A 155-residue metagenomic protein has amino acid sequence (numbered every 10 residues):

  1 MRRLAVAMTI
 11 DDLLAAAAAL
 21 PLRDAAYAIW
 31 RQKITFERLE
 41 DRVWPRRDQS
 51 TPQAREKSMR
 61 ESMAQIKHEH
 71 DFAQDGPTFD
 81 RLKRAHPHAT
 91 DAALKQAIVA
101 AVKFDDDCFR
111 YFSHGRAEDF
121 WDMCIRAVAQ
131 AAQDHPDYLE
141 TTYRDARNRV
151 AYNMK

Functional and structural regions predicted by a protein language model:
R2-K155: Charged, amphipathic alpha-helical regulatory modules used for macromolecular assembly or allosteric control
